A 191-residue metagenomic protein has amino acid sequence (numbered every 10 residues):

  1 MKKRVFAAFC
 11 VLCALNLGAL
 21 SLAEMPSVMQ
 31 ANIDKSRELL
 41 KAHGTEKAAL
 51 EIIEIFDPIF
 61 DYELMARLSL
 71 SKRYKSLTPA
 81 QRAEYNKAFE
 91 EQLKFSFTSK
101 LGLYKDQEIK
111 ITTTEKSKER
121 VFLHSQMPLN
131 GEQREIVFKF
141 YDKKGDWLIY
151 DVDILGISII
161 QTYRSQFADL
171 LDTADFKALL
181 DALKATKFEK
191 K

Functional and structural regions predicted by a protein language model:
R4-A14: Sec-dependent N-terminal signal peptides
C13-S21: Sec/Tat signal peptide C-region and signal peptidase I cleavage site
S21-F97: Early exported N-terminus immediately downstream of N-terminal targeting peptides
E24-S27, E38, A42, E46 (+8 more regions): Surface-exposed, polar/charged faces of alpha-helical domains in mature secreted/periplasmic/lumenal proteins
F89, T113-E115, M127-L129, F140-D142 (+1 more regions): A mature extracytoplasmic/lumenal domain signature
F95-R134, T186-K191: Surface-exposed, charged secondary-structure patches
Q133-Q161: Short beta-strand edge/turn micro-motifs at domain boundaries
I154-K191: Low-complexity, intrinsically disordered terminal/linker segments enriched in charged and Gly/Pro repeats
